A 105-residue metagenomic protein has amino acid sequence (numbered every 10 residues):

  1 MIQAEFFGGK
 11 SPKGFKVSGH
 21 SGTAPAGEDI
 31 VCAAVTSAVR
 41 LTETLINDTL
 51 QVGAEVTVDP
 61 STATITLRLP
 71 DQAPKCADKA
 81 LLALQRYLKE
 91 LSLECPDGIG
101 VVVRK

Functional and structural regions predicted by a protein language model:
M1-I30, V39-K105: N-terminal intrinsically disordered, cationic/polar leader segments that include organellar targeting peptides
V35-S37: Gly/Ser/Thr-rich active-site loops/lids in small-molecule metabolic enzymes that frequently grip phosphoryl groups
